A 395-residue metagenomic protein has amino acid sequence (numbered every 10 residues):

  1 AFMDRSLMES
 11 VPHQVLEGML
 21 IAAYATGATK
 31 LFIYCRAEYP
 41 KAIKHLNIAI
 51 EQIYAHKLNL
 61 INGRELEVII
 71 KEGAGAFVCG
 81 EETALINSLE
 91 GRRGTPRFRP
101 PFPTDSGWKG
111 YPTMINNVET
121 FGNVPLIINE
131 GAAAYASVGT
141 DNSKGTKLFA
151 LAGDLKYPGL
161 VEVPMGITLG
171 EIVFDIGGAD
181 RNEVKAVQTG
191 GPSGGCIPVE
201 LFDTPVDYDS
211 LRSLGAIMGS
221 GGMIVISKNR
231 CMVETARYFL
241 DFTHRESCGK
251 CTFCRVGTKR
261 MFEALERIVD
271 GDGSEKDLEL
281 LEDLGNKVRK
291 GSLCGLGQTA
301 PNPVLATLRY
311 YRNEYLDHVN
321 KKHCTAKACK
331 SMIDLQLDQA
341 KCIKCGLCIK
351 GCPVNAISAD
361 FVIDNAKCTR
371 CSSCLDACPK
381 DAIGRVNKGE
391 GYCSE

Functional and structural regions predicted by a protein language model:
R5-M8, K30-L31, C35, Y39 (+6 more regions): Ferredoxin-type iron-sulfur electron-transfer modules in oxidoreductases and energy-metabolism complexes
V11-A25: Histidine-anchored nucleotide/phosphate-binding helix
G18-A22, P164-R181: Short amphipathic, charge-patterned alpha-helical segments
L31, G178-G191: Short loop-to-beta-strand transition segments
P40, G153, K185-P205: Short acidic beta-strand-loop surface patches of small beta-rich interaction domains
I43-M165, G177-A179: Hydrophobic alpha-helical positions that pack around
S143-Y157, V163-M165, T325-N365, T369-S373: C-terminal accessory/binding modules appended to enzymatic or scaffolding proteins
